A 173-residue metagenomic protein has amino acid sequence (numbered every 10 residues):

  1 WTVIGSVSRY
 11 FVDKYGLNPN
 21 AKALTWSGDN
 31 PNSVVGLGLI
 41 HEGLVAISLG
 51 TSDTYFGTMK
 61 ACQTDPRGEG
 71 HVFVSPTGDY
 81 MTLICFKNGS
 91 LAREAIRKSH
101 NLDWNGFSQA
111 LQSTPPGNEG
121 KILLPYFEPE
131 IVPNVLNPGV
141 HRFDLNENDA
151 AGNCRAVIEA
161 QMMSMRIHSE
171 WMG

Functional and structural regions predicted by a protein language model:
G5-G173: Active-site core segments that coordinate phosphate-bearing ligands/cofactors across diverse enzyme families
